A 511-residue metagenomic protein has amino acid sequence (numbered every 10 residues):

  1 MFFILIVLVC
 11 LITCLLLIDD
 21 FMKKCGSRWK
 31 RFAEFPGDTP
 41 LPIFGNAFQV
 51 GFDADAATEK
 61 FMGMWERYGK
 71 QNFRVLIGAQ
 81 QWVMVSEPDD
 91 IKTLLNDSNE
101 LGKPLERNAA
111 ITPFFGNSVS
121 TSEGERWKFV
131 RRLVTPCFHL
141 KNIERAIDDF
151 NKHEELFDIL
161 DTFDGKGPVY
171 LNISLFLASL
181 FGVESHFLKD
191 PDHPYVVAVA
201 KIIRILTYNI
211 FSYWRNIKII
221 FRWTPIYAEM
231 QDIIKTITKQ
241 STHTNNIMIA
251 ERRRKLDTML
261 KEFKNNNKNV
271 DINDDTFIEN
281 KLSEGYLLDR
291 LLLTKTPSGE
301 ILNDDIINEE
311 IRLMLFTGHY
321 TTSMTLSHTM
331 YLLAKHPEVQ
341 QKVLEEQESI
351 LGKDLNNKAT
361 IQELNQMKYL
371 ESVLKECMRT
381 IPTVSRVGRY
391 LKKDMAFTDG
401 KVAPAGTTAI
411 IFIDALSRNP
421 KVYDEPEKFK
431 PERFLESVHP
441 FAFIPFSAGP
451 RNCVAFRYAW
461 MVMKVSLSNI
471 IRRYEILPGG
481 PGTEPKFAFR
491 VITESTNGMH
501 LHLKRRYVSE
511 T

Functional and structural regions predicted by a protein language model:
M1-T13, F32, V75-V83, K141-D149 (+7 more regions): Cytochrome P450
F2-F129, N151-F157, T236, K393 (+1 more regions): N-terminal membrane-proximal hinge/A-helix region immediately C-terminal to the signal-anchor transmembrane segment
F48, H139, G165, V169 (+4 more regions): Conserved cytochrome P450 catalytic core segment spanning the I/J/K helices
F48-G69, N357-D399, V508: Conserved cytochrome P450 K-helix E-x-x-R motif and the immediately C-terminal K′/meander segment
P136, T317, L435-V465, K486-R490: Cytochrome P450 heme-thiolate "Cys pocket" and heme-binding signature region
L171-F176, L180-F181, I237-N245, E284-G285 (+7 more regions): Central I-helix of cytochrome P450 enzymes
P337-V339, R457-E494: Cytochrome P450 heme-binding "Cys pocket" and the immediately downstream C-terminal segment
I411-S437: Conserved cytochrome P450 K-helix/beta-meander segment immediately N-terminal to the heme-binding cysteine loop
